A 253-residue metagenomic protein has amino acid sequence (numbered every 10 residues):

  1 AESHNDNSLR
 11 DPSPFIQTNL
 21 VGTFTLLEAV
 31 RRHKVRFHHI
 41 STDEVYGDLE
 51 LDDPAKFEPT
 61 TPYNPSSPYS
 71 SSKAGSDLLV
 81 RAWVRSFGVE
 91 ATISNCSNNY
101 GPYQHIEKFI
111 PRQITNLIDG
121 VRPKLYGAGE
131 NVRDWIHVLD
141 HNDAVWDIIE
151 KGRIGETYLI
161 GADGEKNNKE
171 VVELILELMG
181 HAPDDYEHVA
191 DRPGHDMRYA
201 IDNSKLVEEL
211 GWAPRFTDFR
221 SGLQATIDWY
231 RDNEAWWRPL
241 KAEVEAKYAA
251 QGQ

Functional and structural regions predicted by a protein language model:
A1-N99, A225, W229-N233, P239-Q253: N-terminal Rossmann-like NAD(P)+-binding domain of SDR-like oxidoreductases, especially those catalyzing
L20-E28, E107, L139-N142, W146: Conserved active-site region of classical short-chain dehydrogenase/reductase
L26, V80, Q113, L206-V207: Structural element of the ATP-grasp superfamily
D52-D53, I106-I114: A glycine/serine/threonine-rich, flexible loop-to-helix segment that serves as the NAD(P) cofactor-binding "lid"
P65-S72, C96, P102, I106-I110 (+1 more regions): The catalytic Tyr-centered alpha-helix of NAD(P)H-dependent dehydrogenases
G75, L79, W83, Q113 (+2 more regions): Hydrophobic alpha-helix immediately C-terminal to the catalytic Tyr-X-X-X-Lys motif of short-chain
L117-Q253: C-terminal substrate-binding subdomain of Rossmann-fold SDR/epimerase-dehydratase oxidoreductases
